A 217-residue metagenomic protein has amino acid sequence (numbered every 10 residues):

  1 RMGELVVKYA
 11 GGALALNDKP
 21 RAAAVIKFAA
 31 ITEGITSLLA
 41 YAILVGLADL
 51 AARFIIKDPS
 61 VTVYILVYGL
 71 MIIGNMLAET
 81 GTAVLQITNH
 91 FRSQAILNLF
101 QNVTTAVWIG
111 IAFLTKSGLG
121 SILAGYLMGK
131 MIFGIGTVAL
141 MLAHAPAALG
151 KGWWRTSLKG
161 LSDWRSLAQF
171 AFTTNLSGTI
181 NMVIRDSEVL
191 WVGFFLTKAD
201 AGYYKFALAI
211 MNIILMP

Functional and structural regions predicted by a protein language model:
R1-A15, A30-S37, I72-T80, N175-S187 (+1 more regions): Small-residue-rich midsections of specific transmembrane alpha-helices
V25, S60-T62, L119-A124, S162-T174 (+1 more regions): Interfacial/gating helices of multi-pass transporter permease domains
K27-I56, V67, I111: Alpha-helical transmembrane segments of multi-pass membrane transport and lipid-handling proteins
A42, G46, K57-G81, A95-L99: Alpha-helical transmembrane segments of multi-pass membrane proteins
L47, A51, I184-L196: Hydrophobic/aromatic end-of-helix segments at the C-terminal termini of transmembrane alpha-helices
D58, I87-T88, T115-K116, V183 (+1 more regions): Helix-loop interface residues and adjacent transmembrane-helix termini in multi-pass membrane transporters, primarily
T62, L66, I96-A148, G152 (+1 more regions): Hydrophobic alpha-helical transmembrane segments
L119, L123, T137-R185: Interhelical loop/hinge segments that connect adjacent transmembrane helices in multipass membrane
